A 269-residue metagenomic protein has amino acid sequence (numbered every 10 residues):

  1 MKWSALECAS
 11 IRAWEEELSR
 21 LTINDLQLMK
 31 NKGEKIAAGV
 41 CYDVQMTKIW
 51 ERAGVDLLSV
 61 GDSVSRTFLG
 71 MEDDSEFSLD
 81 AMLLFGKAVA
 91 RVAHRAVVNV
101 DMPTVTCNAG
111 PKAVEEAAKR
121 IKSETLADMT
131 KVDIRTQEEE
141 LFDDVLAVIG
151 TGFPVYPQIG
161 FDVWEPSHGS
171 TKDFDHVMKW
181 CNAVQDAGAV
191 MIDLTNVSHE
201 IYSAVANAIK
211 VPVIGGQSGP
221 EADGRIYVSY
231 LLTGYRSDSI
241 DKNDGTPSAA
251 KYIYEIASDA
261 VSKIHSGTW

Functional and structural regions predicted by a protein language model:
K2-W269: Alpha/beta enzyme core
